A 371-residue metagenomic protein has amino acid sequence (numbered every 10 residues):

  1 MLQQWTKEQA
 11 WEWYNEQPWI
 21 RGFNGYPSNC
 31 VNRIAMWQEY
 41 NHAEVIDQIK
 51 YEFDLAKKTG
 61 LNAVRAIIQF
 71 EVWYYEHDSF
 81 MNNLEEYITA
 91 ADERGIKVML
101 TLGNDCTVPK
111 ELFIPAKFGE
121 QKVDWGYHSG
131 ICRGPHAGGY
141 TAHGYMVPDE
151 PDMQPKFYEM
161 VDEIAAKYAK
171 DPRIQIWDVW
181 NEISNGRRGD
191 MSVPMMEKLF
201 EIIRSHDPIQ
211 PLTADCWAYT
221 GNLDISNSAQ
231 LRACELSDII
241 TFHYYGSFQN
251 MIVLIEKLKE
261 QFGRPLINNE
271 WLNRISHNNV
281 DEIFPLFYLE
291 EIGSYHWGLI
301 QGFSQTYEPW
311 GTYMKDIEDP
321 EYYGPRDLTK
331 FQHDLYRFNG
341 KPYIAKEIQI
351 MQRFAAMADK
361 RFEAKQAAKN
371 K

Functional and structural regions predicted by a protein language model:
M1-I239, H243, F248, Q261 (+8 more regions): Active-site mouth of glycoside hydrolases
Q3-Q4, E290-G293, G298-K371: Aromatic- and carboxylate-lined catalytic core of secreted/periplasmic carbohydrate-active enzymes
I252-P265: A contiguous binding-surface segment within folded domains or other stable secondary-structure elements
L266-E270: Active-site core of glycosidic bond-cleaving carbohydrate-active enzymes
